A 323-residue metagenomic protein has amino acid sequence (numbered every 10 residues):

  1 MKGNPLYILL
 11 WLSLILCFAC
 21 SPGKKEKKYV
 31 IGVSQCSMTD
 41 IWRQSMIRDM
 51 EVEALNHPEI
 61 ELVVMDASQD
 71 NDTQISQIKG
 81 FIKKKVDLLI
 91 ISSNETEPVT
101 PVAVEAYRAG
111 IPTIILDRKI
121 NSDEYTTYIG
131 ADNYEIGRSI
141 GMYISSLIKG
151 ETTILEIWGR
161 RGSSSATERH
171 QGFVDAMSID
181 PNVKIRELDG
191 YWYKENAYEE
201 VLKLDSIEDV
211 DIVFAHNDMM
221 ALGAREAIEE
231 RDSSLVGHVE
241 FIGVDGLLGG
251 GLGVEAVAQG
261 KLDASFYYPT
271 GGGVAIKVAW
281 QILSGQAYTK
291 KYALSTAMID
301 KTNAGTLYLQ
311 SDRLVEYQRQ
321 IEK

Functional and structural regions predicted by a protein language model:
L16-A19: C-terminal motif of bacterial Sec signal peptides marking the signal peptidase cleavage site
I31, Q74, I129-I154, N196-Y198 (+2 more regions): Hydrophobic alpha-helical segments within soluble ligand-binding/sensing domains
G32-E53, H57, L62-G80, K84-V86 (+3 more regions): Extracytoplasmic "Venus flytrap"
W42-N56, I60, I136-I140, S164-V183 (+2 more regions): Short, solvent-exposed amphipathic alpha-helices that sit in or adjacent to ligand/effector-binding or catalytic
M65-D66, I120-Y143, E156-R160, E187 (+1 more regions): Short beta-strand elements at the ligand-binding edges of bilobed clamshell
L88-Y107, F173, R186, G190-E255: Hydrophobic alpha-helical
T96-E135, S146, T153, L247-A258 (+1 more regions): Flexible loop/hinge segments that line or gate small-molecule binding clefts
R161-S165, A176-M177, Y267-T270, V274-K323: Hinge/cleft segment of the Venus flytrap/periplasmic-binding protein
